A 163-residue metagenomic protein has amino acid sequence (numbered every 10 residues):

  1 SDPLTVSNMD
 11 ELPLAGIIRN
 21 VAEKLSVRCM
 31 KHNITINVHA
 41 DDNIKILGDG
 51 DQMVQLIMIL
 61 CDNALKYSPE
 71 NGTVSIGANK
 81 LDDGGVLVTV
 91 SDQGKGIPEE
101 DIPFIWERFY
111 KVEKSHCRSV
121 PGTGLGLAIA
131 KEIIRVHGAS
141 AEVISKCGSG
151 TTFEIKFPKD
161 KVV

Functional and structural regions predicted by a protein language model:
D2-N8, K45-G48: Conserved micro-motifs of the catalytic ATP-binding
N8-E23, N37: A conserved beta-strand-to-alpha-helix junction within the catalytic ATP-binding
D10-E11, M30-K31, T35-I44, L81: Conserved catalytic submotifs in the C-terminal HATPase_c
N71-G84: Short beta-strand/loop element within the Bergerat-fold HATPase_c
D92: Acidic ATP/Mg2+-coordinating residue in the GHKL
I97-K111: Short conserved segment of the HATPase_c
G138-A139: Conserved glycine-rich
